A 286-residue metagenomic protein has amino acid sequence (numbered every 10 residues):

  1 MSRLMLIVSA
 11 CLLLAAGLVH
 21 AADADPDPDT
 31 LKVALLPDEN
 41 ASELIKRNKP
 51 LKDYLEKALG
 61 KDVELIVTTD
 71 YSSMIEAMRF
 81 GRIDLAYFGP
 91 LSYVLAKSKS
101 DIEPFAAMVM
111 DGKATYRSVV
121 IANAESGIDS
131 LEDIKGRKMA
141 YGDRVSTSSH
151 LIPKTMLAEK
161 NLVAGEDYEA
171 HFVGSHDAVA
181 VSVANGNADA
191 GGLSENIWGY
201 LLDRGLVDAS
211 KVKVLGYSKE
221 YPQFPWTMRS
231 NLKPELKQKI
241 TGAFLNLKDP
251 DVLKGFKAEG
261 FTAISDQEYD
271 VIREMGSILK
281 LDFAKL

Functional and structural regions predicted by a protein language model:
I7-A16: Bacterial N-terminal signal peptides
G17-A21: Sec/Tat signal peptide C-region and signal peptidase I cleavage site
D23-V94: Extracytoplasmic small-molecule ligand-binding "clamshell" domains of the periplasmic binding protein/Venus flytrap
D25-L35, E39-P50, Y221-Q223, T227-L286: An extracytoplasmic/periplasmic, membrane-proximal ligand-sensing/linker region
D38-A41, M110-D111, N123-I128, G142-S149: Short coil/turn segments
S72-A86, K99-S100, E132, H176-L193: Short helices/loops that flank or line small-molecule/ion binding pockets
A106-S130, W226-T227: Hydrophobic/proline-rich hinge and linker segments of small-molecule sensing/allosteric domains, predominantly
S126, R137-E235: Pocket-lining segment of extracytoplasmic ligand-binding domains
